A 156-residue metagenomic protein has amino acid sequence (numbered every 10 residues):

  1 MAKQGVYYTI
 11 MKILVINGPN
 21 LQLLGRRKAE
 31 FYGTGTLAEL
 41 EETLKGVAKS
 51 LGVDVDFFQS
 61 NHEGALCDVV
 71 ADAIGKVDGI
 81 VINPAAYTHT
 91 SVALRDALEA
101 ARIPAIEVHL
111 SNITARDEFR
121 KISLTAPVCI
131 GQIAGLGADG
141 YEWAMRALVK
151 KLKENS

Functional and structural regions predicted by a protein language model:
I10-I13: Extreme N-terminal starter segment of soluble prokaryotic enzymes
P19-L21, A85-T88, S111-I113: Short glycine-rich anion-binding loops that position phosphate/pyrophosphate groups of nucleotides and phosphorylated
L24-A38: Glycine- and acidic-residue-enriched helix-capping/strand-helix junction motifs
D54-G64: Short beta->alpha junction loops
D56-F57, I106, A115-N155: Short, glycine-/small-residue-rich phosphate/pyrophosphate-handling segment
A65-V69: Short acidic active-site motifs
D72, S91-A101: Short Gly/Thr/Asp-enriched flexible loops that form oxyanion-binding sites at enzyme active sites
A73-I80: Short acidic/histidine-rich motifs immediately flanking catalytic phosphotransfer sites in two-component signaling
